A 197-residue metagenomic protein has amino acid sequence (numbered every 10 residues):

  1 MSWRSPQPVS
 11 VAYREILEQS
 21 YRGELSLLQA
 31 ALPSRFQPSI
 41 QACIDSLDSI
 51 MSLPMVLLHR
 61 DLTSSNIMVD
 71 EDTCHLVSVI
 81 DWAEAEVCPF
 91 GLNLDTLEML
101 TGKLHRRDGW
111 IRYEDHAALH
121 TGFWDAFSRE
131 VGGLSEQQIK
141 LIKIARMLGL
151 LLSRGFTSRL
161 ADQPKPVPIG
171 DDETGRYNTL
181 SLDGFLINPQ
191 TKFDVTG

Functional and structural regions predicted by a protein language model:
M1, S20-G23, A42, L57 (+5 more regions): Alpha-helical elements of Rossmann-like donor-binding domains used by nucleotide-donor carbohydrate transfer enzymes
M1-H75, N188-T196: An alpha-helical support segment within catalytic cores of ATP-dependent transferases
S2-Q7, I80, G102, V131: Protein kinase-like catalytic domain
S34-Q37, C88-G91, A117: Alpha-helix initiation and capping sites
S49, L53, T63, A85-C88 (+2 more regions): Short, solvent-exposed segments of well-ordered alpha helices
L57-H59, V79-I80, G149-F156: Short beta-strand segments
S65-L94: Catalytic activation segment of kinase domains across protein kinase-like and atypical kinase folds
V87, T96-G197: Helix-rich C-terminal or lid/interface subdomains of diverse kinases
